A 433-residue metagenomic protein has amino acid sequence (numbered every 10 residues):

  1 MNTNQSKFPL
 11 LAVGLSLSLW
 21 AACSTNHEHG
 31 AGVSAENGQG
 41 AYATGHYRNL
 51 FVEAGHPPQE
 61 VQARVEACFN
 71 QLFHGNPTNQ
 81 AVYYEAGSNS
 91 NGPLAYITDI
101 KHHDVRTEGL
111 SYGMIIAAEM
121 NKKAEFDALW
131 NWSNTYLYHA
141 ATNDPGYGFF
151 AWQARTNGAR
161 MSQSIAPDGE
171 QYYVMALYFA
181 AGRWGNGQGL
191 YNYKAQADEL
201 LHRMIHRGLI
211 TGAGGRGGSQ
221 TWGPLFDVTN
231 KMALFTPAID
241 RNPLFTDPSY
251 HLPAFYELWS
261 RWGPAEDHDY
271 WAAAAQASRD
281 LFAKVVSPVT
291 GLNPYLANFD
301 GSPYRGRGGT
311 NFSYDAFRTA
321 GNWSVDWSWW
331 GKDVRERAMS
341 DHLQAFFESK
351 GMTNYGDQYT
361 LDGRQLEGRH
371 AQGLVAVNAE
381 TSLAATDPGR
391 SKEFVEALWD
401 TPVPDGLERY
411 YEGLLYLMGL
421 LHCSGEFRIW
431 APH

Functional and structural regions predicted by a protein language model:
N2-L11: Bacterial N-terminal signal peptides that target proteins for export
A12-W20: Bacterial N-terminal signal peptides
L19-N37: Bacterial Sec-dependent N-terminal signal peptides
V33-H74, T78-A81, H103-T107, T142-G148 (+4 more regions): Extended ligand-binding clefts on enzyme/binding-domain cores
H103-L110, G158-G185: Aromatic-rich carbohydrate-recognition surfaces in CAZymes
S111-K123, S133: Alpha-helical support elements that line or immediately flank enzyme active sites and cofactor-binding pockets
G113, E125-F126, L190, A197 (+4 more regions): Solenoid-repeat scaffolds in large eukaryotic assemblies
A397-L407: Solenoid-like repeat scaffolds
